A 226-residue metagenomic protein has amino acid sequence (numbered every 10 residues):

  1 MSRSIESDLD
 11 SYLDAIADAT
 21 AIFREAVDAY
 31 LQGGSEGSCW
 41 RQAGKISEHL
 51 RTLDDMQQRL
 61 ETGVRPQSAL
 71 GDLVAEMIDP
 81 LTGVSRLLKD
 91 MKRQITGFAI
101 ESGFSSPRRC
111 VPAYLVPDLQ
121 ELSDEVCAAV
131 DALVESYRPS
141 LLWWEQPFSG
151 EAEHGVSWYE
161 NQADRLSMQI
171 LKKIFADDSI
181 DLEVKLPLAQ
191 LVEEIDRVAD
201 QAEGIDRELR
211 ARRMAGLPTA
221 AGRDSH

Functional and structural regions predicted by a protein language model:
M1-H226: Cytosolic, long alpha-helical scaffolding segments
